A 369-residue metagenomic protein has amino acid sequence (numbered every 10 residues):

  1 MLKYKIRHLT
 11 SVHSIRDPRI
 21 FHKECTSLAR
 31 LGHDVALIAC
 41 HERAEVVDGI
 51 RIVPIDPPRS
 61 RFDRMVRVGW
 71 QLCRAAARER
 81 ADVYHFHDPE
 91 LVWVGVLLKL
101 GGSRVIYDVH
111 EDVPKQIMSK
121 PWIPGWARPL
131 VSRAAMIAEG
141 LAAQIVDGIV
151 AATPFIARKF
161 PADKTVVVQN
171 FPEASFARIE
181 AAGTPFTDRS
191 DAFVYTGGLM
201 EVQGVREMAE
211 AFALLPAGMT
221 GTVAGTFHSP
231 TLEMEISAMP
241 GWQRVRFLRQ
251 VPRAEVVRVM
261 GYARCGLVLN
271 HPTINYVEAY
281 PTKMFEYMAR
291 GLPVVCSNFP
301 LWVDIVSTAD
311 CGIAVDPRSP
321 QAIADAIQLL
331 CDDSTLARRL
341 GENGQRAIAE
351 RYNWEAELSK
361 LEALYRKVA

Functional and structural regions predicted by a protein language model:
R7, P185-A213, T222: Conserved donor-binding/catalytic core segment of Leloir-type glycosyltransferases
T26, R30, G69-A77, L97-G101 (+3 more regions): Membrane-proximal helix-turn-helix segments that form the acceptor-binding/catalytic region of lipid-linked
C40-R43, T196, T220-E233, R246-R249: Glycosyltransferase donor-sugar binding loop
V53, S132-E180, D188: Donor nucleotide-sugar binding/catalytic pocket of nucleotide-sugar-dependent glycosyltransferases
E233-M260: Nucleotide-activated donor-binding/catalytic signature segment of Leloir-type glycosyltransferases, i.e., the conserved
M260-V277, L292: Acidic donor-binding loop of glycosyltransferase active sites
T308-A309, I313-P320, L329-T335: Conserved acidic donor-binding segment of nucleotide-sugar-dependent glycosyltransferases
A322, L329, L336-R351, K360: A short, well-ordered alpha-helix in the C-terminal region of glycosyltransferases
